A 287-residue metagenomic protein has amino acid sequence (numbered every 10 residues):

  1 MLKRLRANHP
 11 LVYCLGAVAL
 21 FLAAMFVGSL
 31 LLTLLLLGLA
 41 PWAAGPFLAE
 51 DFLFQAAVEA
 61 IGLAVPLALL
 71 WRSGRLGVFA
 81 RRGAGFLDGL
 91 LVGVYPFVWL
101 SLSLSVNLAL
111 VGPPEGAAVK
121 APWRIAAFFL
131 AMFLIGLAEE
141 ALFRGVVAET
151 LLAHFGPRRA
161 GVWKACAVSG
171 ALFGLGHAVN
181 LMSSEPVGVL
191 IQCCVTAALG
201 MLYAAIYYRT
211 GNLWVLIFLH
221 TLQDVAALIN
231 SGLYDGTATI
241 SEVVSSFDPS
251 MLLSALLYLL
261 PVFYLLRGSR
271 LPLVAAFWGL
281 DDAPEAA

Functional and structural regions predicted by a protein language model:
M1-H9: Short, Lys/Arg-rich, polar N-terminal cytosolic tail immediately upstream of the first transmembrane signal-anchor
A17-R72, F86-P96, P114-A118, P122-A131 (+1 more regions): Alpha-helical transmembrane segments in multi-pass membrane proteins
L22-S29, V98-V106, G170-V179, T221-G232: Aromatic-anchored segments of alpha-helical transmembrane domains
S29, G188-F247: Functionally important transmembrane alpha-helices
W71-G77, S101-G116: Transmembrane alpha-helix boundary signature
F129, F133, L137, A167-A171 (+4 more regions): Residue-level signature of the transmembrane alpha-helical core of multi-pass small-molecule transporters
A138-V168, Y208-N212: Membrane-interface helix/loop boundary segments of multi-pass membrane proteins
T221-A287: C-terminal membrane module of polytopic membrane proteins
